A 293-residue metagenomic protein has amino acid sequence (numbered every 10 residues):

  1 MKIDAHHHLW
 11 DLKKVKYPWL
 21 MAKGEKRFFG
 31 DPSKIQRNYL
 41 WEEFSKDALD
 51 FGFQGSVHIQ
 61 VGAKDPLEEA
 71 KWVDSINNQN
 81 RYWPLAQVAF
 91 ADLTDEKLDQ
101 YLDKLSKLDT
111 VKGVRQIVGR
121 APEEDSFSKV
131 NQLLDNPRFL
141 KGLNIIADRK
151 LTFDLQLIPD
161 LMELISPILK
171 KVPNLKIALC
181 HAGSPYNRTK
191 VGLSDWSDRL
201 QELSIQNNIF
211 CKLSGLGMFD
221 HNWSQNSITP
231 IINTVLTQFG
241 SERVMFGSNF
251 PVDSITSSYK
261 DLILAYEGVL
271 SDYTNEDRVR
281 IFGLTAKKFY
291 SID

Functional and structural regions predicted by a protein language model:
M1-I3, L12-D50, G55, N233-T234 (+2 more regions): Mid-to-C-terminal alpha-helical segments outside catalytic/metal-binding sites
K2-L12, L179-A182: Histidine-centered catalytic micro-motifs
H6, S56, Q87, V114 (+6 more regions): Conserved, mostly hydrophobic/aromatic
R27-R37, E42-K64, W83-D92, K112-G119 (+1 more regions): Divalent metal-dependent hydrolysis catalytic cores, especially in the metallo-beta-lactamase
I35, G62-E68, A91-D99, L157-E163 (+3 more regions): Acidic-and-aromatic substrate-binding clefts and catalytic sites of carbohydrate-active enzymes
W41-A48, A70-D74, L98-D103, F139-L143 (+4 more regions): Generic structural signal for well-ordered alpha-helices, preferentially at hydrophobic/aromatic core positions
E68-D160, K212-F219: Active-site gating/metal-coordination segments in enzymes
K129-M245: Catalytic pocket-lining loop regions of alpha/beta-barrel enzymes, especially the amidohydrolase/enolase/GH5 lineages
